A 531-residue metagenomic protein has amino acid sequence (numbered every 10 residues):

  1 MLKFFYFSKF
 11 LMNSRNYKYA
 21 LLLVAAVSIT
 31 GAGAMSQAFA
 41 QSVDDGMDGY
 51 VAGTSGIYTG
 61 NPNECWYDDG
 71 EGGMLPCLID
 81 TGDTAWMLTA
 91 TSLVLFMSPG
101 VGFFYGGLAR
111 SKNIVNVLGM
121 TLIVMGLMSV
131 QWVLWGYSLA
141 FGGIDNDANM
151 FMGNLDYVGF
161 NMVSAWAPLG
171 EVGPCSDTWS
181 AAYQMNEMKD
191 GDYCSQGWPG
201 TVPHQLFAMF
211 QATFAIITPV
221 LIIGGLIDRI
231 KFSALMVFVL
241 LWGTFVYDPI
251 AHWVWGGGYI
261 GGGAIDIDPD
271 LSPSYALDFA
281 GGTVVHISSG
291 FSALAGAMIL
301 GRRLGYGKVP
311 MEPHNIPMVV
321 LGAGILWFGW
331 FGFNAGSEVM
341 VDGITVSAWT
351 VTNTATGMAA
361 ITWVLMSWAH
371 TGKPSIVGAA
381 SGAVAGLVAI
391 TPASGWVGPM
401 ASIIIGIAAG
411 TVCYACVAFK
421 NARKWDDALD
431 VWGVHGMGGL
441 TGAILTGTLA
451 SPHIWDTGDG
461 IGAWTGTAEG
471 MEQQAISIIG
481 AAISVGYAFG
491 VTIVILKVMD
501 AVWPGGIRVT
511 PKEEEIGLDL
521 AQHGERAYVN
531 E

Functional and structural regions predicted by a protein language model:
F4-L22: Bacterial N-terminal signal peptides that target proteins for export
S8-L11, I29, V502: N-terminal processing/targeting junctions
K18-V27, M87: Sec-dependent N-terminal signal peptides
V27-Q37: C-terminal segment of classical bacterial N-terminal signal peptides
F39-E531: Glycine- and aromatic-enriched membrane alpha-helices
